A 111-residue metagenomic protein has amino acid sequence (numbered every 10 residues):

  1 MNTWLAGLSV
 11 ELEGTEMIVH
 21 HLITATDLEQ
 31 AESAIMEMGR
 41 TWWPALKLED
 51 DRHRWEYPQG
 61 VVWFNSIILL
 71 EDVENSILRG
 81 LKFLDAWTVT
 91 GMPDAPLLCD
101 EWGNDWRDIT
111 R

Functional and structural regions predicted by a protein language model:
M1-V19: Short aromatic-glycine-(Arg/Gly/Cys) micro-motifs in beta-strand/loop hairpins
L8, L22-T24, F64: Conserved short hydrophobic patches within well-ordered secondary structure
E16-L28: A short, exposed loop/beta-hairpin motif centered on an aromatic-Gly-Thr core
E29-A34: Short amphipathic alpha-helices within nucleic acid-binding modules
E37-R111: Short, mixed-charge low-complexity intrinsically disordered segments
